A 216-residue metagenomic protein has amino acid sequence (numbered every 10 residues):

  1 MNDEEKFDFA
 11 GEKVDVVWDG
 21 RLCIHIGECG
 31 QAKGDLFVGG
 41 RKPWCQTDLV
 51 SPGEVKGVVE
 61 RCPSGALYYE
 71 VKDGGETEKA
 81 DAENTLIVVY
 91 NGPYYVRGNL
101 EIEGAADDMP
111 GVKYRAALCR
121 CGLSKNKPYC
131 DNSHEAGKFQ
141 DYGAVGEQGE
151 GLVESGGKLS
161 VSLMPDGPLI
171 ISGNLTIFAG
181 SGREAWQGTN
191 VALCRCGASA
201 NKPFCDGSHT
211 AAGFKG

Functional and structural regions predicted by a protein language model:
M1-A32, E76, T85-G98, L163-P168 (+1 more regions): Ferredoxin-type iron-sulfur electron-transfer modules and their immediate structural context
M1-F7, D35-E60, Y68-N91, A136-M164 (+1 more regions): Non-heme iron-sulfur electron-transfer modules
V17-K33, L49-G65, I87-V89, L118-P128 (+2 more regions): Cysteine-centered iron-sulfur cluster-binding motifs in ferredoxin-type domains/subunits of redox enzymes
D19, C29, G34-D35, S133-E135 (+1 more regions): Detector for the c-type heme attachment site
K42-Q46, I102-A116, I177-G180, E184-V191: A cross-kingdom feature marking solvent-exposed beta-strand/loop segments within repeated, beta-rich binding/scaffold
L67-E70, I102-A105, N126-Y129, A136-Q140 (+4 more regions): Short loop/beta submotifs within extracellular cysteine-rich repeat domains
A80, N84-L86, P110-G111, K125 (+3 more regions): Cross-family detector of peptidyl-prolyl cis-trans isomerase
Y114, G143, T189-V191, P203 (+2 more regions): Boundary-flanking segments of nucleic-acid-binding domains in nuclear regulatory proteins
